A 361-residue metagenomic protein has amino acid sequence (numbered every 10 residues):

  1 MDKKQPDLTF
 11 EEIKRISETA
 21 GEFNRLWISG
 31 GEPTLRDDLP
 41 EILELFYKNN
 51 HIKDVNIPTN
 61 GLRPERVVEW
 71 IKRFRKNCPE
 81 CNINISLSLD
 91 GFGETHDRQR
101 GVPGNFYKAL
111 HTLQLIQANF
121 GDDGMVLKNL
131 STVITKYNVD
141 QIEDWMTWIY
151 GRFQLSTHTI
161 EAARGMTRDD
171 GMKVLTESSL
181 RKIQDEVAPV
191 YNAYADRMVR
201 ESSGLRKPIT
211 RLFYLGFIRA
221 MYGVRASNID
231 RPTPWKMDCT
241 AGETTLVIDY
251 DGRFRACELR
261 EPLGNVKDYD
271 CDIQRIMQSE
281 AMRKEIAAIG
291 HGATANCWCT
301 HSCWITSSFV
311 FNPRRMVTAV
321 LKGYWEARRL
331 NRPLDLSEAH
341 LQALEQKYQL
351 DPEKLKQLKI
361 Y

Functional and structural regions predicted by a protein language model:
M1-N82, K182-I183, N312: Conserved alpha-helical substructure of the radical SAM core
L8, N77-A241, T245-R255, E261-D268 (+3 more regions): Radical SAM enzyme [4Fe-4S]-AdoMet core and its adjacent flexible, acidic and glycine-rich loops/tails across
I13, L180, I273-I276: Hydrophobic/aromatic residues in well-formed alpha-helices
S17, I71, R100, E258 (+1 more regions): Short, flexible helix/strand-to-coil boundary loops that buttress conserved ligand/catalytic motifs in alpha/beta
F23-L26, V55, L130, S156-H158 (+1 more regions): Hydrophobic beta-strand segments of well-ordered beta-sheets in folded domains
E32, T59-G61, L89-G91, T132-I134 (+1 more regions): Short, flexible loop/turn elements at secondary-structure junctions
K236, D251-Y361: Flexible mid-to-C-terminal extensions adjoining Fe-S/redox cofactors in radical SAM and related proteins
